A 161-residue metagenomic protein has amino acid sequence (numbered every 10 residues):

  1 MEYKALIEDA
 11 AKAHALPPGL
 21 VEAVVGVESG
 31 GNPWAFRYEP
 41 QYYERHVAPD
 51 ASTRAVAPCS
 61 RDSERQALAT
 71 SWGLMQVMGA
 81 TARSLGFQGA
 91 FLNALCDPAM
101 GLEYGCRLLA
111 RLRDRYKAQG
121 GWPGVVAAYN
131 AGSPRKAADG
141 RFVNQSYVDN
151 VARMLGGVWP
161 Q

Functional and structural regions predicted by a protein language model:
M1-Q161: Catalytic glycan-binding domains that act on GlcNAc-containing polysaccharides
